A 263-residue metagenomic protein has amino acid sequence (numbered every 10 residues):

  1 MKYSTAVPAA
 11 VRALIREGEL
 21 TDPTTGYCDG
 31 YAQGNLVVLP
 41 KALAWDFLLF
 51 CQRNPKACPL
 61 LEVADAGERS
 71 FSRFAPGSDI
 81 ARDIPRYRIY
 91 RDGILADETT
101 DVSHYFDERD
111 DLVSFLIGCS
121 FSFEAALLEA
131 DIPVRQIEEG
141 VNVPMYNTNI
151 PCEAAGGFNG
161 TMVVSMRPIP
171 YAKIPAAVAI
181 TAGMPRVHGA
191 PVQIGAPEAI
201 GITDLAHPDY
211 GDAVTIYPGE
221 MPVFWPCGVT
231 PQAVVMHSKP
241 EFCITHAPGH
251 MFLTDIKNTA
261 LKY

Functional and structural regions predicted by a protein language model:
M1-G118, E129, V134, N159-Y263: Metallocofactor- and cofactor-centric catalytic cores in central/energy metabolism, strongly enriched
E98, C119-F121, Q136-E153, Y171-A172: Active-site glycine-rich loop that binds ribose-phosphate moieties when present
F123-E124, Q232: Short, well-ordered alpha-helical microsegments
G156: Cell wall/extracellular polymer interaction/catalysis modules
